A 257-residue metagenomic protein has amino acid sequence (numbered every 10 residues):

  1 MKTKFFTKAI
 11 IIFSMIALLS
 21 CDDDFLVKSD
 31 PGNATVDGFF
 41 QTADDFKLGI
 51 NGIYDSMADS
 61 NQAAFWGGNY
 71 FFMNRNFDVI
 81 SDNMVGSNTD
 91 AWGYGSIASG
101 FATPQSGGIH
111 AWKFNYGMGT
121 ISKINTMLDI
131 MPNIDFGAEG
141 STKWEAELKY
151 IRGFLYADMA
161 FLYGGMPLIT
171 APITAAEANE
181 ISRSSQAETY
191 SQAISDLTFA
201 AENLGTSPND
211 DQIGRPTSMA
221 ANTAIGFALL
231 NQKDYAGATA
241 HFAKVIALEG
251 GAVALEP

Functional and structural regions predicted by a protein language model:
K2-I10: Bacterial N-terminal signal peptides that target proteins for export
C21-M73, E256-P257: Membrane-proximal, proline-rich intrinsically disordered regions
D37, A63-G86, I169-A171, G205-T223 (+1 more regions): Short, surface-exposed recognition loops and adjoining beta-strand edges that mediate ligand/DNA contacts, enriched
K47, N51, D55-N61, S87-Y163 (+3 more regions): Conserved, well-structured interaction surfaces
